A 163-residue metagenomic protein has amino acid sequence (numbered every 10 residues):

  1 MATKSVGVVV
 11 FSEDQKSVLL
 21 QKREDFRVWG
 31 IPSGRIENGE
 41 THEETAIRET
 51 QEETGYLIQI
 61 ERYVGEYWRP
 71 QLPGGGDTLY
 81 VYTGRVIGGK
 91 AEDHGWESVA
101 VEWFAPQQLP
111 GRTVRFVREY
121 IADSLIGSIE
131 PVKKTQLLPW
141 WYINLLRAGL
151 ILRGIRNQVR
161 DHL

Functional and structural regions predicted by a protein language model:
M1-V18, R35: Conserved N-terminal beta-strand and adjoining loop/helix that marks the start of the Nudix/MutT-like hydrolase domain
T3, F26, I31, G75-L79 (+1 more regions): Short connector loops at helix/strand junctions that flank enzyme active sites, especially segments positioning acidic
V10, V81-R85, E102-A105: Short, well-ordered beta-strand micro-motif
K16-E52, Y56: Conserved Nudix-box catalytic region and its N-terminal flanking loop in Nudix hydrolases and closely related
R27-V28, E97-L163: Nudix hydrolase/Nudix homology domain
G34, R48, E61, F104-Q107: Structural detector for helix-capping/boundary residues
G55-K90: Active-site segment of metal-dependent pyrophosphate-handling enzymes, primarily the Nudix hydrolase catalytic core
